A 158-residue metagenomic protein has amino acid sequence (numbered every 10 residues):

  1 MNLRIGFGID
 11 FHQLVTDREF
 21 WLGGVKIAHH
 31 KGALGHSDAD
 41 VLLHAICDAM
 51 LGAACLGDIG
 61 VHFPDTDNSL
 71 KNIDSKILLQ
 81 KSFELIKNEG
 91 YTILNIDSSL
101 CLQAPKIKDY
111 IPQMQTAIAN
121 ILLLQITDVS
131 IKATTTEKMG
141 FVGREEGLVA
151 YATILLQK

Functional and structural regions predicted by a protein language model:
M1-L3, Q157-K158: N-terminal charge/polar-biased segments
N2-P112: RNase III-family endoribonuclease catalytic core
I9, K26, A133, I154-L156: Short, structured patches in soluble enzyme cores that scaffold and shape functional sites
D17, T134-T136, G147: A generic structural motif
W21-L22, M114, R144-G147: Short, glycine/charged-enriched secondary-structure capping and boundary segments
L85, A117, I121, L155: Mid-sequence acidic-hydrophobic segments that form the walls of catalytic/ligand-binding cavities or oligomerization
D97-K106, Y110-V142: Short, conserved loop-to-beta-strand elements that form functional interface hotspots
V142-K158: C-terminal edge-of-domain segments
